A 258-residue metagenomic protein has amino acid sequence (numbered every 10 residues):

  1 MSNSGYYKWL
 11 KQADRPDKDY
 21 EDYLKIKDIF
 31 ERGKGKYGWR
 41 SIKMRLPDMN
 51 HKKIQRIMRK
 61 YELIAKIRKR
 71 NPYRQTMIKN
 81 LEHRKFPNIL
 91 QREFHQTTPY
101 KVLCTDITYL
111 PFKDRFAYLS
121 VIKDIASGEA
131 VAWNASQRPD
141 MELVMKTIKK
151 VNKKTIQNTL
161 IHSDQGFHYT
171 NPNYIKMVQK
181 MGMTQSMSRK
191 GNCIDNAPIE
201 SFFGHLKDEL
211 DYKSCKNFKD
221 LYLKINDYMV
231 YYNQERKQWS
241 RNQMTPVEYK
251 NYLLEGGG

Functional and structural regions predicted by a protein language model:
M1-G5, E21, L143, N173 (+5 more regions): Generic alpha-helical secondary structure signal
N3-T98, N192, P246-L253: Basic, flexible linker segments flanking DNA-binding modules in nucleic acid-interacting mobile-element proteins
Y6, I26, I42, I54 (+14 more regions): Mobile genetic element proteins and their domesticated derivatives, centered on retroelements and DNA transposons
R15-P16, P47, F94-Q96, F112 (+3 more regions): Conserved, non-catalytic sequence blocks in retroelement Pol enzymes and Pol-derived host proteins
T76-M77, S163-Q165, N171-P172, Q185-K207 (+2 more regions): RNase H-like two-metal-ion nuclease catalytic core shared by retroviral integrases and related mobile-element nucleases
R92-V131, Q137-R138: An active-site-proximal beta-strand-loop segment
R115, W133-T155: Active-site beta-loop-alpha junctions of metal-dependent nucleic acid enzymes, especially the RNase H-like/DDE
P172, Q179-M183, K207-G258: C-terminal domain-tail junction helix/linker
